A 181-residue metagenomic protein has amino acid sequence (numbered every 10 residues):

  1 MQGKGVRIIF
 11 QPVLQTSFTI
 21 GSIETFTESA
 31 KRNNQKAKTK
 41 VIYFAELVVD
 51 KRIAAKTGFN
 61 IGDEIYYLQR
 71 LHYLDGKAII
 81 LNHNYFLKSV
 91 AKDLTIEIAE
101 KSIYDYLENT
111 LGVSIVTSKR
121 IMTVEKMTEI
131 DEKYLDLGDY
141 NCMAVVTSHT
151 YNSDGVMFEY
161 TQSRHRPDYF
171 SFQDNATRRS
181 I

Functional and structural regions predicted by a protein language model:
M1-I61, A91-I96, E100-K101, E108-V116 (+1 more regions): HTH-adjacent hinge/linker in prokaryotic transcriptional regulators
T27-E28, H72-L74: Short, charged beta->alpha transition segments
Q35, L81-S89: Acidic/polar active-site rim loop that often engages polyanionic ligands
F44-E46, L71, H149: Residue-level recognition of beta-strand microenvironments
G58-I61, L74-K77, S89-V90, I96-E97 (+1 more regions): C-terminal regulatory/effector modules of DNA-binding transcriptional regulators
E64-Y67: A short beta-strand signature within small-molecule sensing/ligand-binding domains used in signal transduction
